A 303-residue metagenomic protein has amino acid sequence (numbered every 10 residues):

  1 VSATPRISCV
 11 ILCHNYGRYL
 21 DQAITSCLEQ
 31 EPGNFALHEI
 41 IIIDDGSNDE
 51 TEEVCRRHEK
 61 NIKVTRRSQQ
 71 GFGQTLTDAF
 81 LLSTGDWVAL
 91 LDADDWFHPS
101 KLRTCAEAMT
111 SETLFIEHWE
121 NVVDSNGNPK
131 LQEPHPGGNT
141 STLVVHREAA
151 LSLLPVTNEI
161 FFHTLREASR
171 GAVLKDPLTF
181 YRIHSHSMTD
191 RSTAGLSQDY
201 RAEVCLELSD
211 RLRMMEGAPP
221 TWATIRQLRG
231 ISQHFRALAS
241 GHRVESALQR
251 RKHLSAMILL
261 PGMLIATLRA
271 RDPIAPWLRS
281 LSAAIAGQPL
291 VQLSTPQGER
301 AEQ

Functional and structural regions predicted by a protein language model:
I7-Y19, A23, Q30, I43: A conserved hydrophobic helix/loop-capping motif in glycosyltransferases and polysaccharide synthases
S26-L37: Short, acidic, metal-binding catalytic loop of nucleotide-sugar glycosyltransferases
D44-E53, D92: A conserved acidic beta->alpha catalytic loop
R67-S83: Glycine-rich, basic loop-to-helix element that forms the pyrophosphate-binding segment of sugar-nucleotide handling
V88: Short aromatic/hydrophobic "clamp" motif used to bind/position activated sugar donors
S100-K130: Conserved donor NDP-sugar-binding/catalytic core segment of glycosyltransferases
H118, N128-Y200: Conserved nucleotide-sugar donor-binding catalytic segment
Y181-S185, D190-W222, H242-H253, L259-M263: Catalytic core of nucleotide-sugar-dependent glycosyltransferases
